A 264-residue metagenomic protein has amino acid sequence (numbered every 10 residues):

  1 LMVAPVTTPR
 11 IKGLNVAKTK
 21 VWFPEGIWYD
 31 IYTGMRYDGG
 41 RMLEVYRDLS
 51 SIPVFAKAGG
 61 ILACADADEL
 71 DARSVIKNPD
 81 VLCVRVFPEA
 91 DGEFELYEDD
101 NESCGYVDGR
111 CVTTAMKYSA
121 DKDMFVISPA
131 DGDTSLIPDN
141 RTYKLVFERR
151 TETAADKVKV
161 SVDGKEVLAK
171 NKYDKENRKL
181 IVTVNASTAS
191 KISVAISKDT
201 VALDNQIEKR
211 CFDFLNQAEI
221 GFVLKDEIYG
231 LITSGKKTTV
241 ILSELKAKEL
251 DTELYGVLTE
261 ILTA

Functional and structural regions predicted by a protein language model:
L1-V126, A130-A155, G164: Catalytic core of carbohydrate-active enzymes
D66, V158, Q206-I207: Short, charged, solvent-exposed linker or helix-capping segments at domain edges/interfaces that act as flexible hinges
S103-G105, V112, R178, Q217 (+1 more regions): A generic signature of intrinsically disordered, low-complexity regions enriched in glycine/proline and charged/polar
I127-G132, F147, S190-V201: Short, hydrophobic/aromatic-enriched beta-strand segments in well-ordered soluble domains
V158-K170: A surface/secretory-pathway sequence property marking extracellular, secreted, or lumenal proteins enriched
K170-S193: A surface-exposed beta-strand-loop module
S187-K191, S197-A264: Mature N-terminal, pre-catalytic/accessory segment of carbohydrate-active enzymes
